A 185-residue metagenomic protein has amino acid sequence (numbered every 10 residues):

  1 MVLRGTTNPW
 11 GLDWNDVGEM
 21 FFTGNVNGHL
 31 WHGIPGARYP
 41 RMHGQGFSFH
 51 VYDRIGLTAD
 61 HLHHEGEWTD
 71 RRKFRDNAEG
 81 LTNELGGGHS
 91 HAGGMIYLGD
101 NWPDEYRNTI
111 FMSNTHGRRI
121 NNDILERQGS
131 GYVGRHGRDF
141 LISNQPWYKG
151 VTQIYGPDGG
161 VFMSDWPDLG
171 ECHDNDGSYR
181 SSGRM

Functional and structural regions predicted by a protein language model:
M1-M185: Beta-propeller domains with acidic blade repeats across secreted/periplasmic ectodomains and cytosolic WD/CNH propellers
